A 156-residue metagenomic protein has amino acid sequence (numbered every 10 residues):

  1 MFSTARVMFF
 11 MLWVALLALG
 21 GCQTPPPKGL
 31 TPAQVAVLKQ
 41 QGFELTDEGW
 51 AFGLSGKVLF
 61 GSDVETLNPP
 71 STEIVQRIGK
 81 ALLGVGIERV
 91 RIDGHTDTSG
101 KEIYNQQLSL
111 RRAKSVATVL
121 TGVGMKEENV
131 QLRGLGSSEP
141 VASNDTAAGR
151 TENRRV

Functional and structural regions predicted by a protein language model:
M1-G49, E65-E73: N-terminal targeting leaders that direct proteins to extracytoplasmic destinations
G20, K80, A117-T118: Core alpha-helical elements of the protein kinase catalytic domain, predominantly the helix directly N-terminal
K28, V58, E65, Q106 (+1 more regions): Flexible, active-site-adjacent loop/turn segments at secondary-structure boundaries
Q34-K39, E44-L45, L59-D93, T121-G122: Periplasmic peptidoglycan-binding/anchoring modules of Gram-negative envelope and division proteins
K39, E48-W50, L54-G56, D63 (+3 more regions): Envelope-exposed proteins and targeting segments
E48, V64, K80, L110 (+1 more regions): Mature soluble domains of exported/periplasmic/lumenal proteins and thiol-rich metal-chelating peptides
L54-V58, G86, G94-T96, G134-G136: Short, small-residue-rich loop/turn micro-motifs
H95-V156: Periplasmic OmpA-like peptidoglycan-binding domain that tethers envelope proteins to the cell wall
